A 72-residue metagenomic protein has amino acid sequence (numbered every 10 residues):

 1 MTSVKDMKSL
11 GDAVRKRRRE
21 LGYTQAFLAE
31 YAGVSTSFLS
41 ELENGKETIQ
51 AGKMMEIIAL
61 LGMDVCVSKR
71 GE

Functional and structural regions predicted by a protein language model:
M1-S9: A detector for short, charged/polar N-terminal pre-domain segments
V4, C66-E72: Short, charged recognition helix plus adjacent turn of helix-turn-helix-like nucleic-acid-binding domains
D12-F27, E56: Short basic helix-loop element that most often maps to the first helix and adjoining turn of HTH DNA-binding modules
E20, Y31, L60: Residues within the alpha-helical elements of helix-turn-helix
Y23-F38: Short alpha-helical DNA-recognition segment
G52-V67: DNA major-groove recognition helix of helix-turn-helix/homeodomain DNA-binding modules
